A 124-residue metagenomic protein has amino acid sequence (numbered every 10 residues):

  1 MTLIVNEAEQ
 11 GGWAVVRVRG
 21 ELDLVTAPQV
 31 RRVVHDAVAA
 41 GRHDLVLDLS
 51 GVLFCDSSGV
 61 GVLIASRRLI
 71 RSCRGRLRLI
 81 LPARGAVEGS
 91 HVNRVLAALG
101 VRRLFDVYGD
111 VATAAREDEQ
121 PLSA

Functional and structural regions predicted by a protein language model:
M1-L53, A65-A124: STAS-like cytosolic regulatory interaction modules
S58-G59: Helical "lid/switch" subdomain of P-loop NTPase nucleotide-binding domains
